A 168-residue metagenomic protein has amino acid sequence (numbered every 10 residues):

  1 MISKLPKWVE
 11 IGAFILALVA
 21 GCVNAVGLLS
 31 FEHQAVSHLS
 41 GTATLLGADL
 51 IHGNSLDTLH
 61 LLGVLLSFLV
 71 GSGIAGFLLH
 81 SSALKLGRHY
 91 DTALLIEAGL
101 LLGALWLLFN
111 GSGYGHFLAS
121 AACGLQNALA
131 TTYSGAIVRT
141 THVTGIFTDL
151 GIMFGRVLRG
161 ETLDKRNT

Functional and structural regions predicted by a protein language model:
M1-V9: Short, Lys/Arg-rich, polar N-terminal cytosolic tail immediately upstream of the first transmembrane signal-anchor
V9, A13, H60-L61, Y90 (+2 more regions): Residue-level signature of transmembrane alpha-helical entry/exit and packing/kink sites in multi-pass membrane
V9-D57, G124-R166: Small-residue-rich hydrophobic segments that form or flank transmembrane alpha-helices in multi-pass membrane proteins
G12-A20, G63, S67-G71, A75 (+2 more regions): Alpha-helical transmembrane segments in multi-pass membrane proteins
L65-S72, T92-L100: Mid-membrane cores of alpha-helical transmembrane segments in multi-pass membrane proteins, especially transporters
S72-G87: Helix-to-loop junctions at the C-terminal end of transmembrane segments in multipass secondary transporters
G87-I96, H116-L118, R139-V143: Cytoplasmic-side transmembrane-helix entry/capping segments in multi-pass membrane proteins
E97-S112: C-terminal ends and interior cores of transmembrane alpha-helices in multi-pass membrane transporters/permeases
